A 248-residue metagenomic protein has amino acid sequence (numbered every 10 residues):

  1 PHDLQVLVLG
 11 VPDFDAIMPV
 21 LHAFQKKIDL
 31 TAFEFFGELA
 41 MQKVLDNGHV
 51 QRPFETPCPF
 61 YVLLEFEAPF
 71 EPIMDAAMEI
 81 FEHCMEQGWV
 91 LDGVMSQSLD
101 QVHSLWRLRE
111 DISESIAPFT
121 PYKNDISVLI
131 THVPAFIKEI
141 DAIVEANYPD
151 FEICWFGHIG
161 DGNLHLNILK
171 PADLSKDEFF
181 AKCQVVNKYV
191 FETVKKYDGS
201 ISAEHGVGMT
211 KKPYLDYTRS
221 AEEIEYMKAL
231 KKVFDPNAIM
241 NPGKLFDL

Functional and structural regions predicted by a protein language model:
P1-L248: Noncatalytic alpha-helical scaffold of FAD-dependent oxidoreductases
